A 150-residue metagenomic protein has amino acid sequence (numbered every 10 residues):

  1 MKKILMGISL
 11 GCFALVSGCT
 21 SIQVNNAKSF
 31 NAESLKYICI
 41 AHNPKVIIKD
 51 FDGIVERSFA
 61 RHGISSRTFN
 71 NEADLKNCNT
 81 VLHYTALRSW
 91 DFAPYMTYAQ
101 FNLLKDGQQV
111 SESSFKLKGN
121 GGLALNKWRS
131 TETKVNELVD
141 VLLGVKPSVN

Functional and structural regions predicted by a protein language model:
K2-G11, V16-S65, P147-N150: A structural "domain/chain start" motif
T20-F30, S65, E112, K116-N150: C-terminal/domain-edge helix-coil "capping" segments
A41, T85, K116: Residues in well-ordered beta-strands of folded domains
K45-V46, R88-D91, K118-N120: Solvent-exposed loop/turn segments at secondary-structure junctions within structured extracellular/periplasmic domains
I47-F51, A93, L123: Secondary-structure boundary/capping motif
D52, E56, Y98, E132-V139: Extracytoplasmic/secreted envelope proteins and their assembly/folding machinery, especially bacterial periplasmic
T68-S89, P94, Q100: A short, hydrophobic beta-strand-centered structural micro-motif
A93-G119: Amphipathic beta-strand/beta-sheet edge segments enriched in Tyr/Trp
